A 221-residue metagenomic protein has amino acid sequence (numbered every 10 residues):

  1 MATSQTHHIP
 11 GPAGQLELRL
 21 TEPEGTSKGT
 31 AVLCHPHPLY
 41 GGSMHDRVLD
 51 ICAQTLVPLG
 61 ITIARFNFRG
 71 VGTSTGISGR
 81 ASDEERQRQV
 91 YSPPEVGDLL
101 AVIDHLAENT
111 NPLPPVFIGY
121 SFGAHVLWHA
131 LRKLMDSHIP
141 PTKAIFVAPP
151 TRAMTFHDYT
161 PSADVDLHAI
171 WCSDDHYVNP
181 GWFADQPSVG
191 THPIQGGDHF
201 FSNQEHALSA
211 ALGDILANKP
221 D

Functional and structural regions predicted by a protein language model:
I9-G11, Q15-T110: Serine-hydrolase catalytic machinery in alpha/beta-hydrolase-like enzymes
G119-L127: Gly/Ala-rich beta-loop-alpha elbow adjacent to hydrolase catalytic centers
V126-A130, T155: Hydrolases whose catalytic domains are alpha/beta-hydrolase-1, hotdog thioesterase, or metallo-beta-lactamase-like
T155, H176-W182: Conserved alpha/beta-hydrolase "acid-adjacent" motif
A163-D164, H168-W171, D175: Short beta-strand/loop motif that positions the catalytic acidic residue of the alpha/beta-hydrolase fold
P187-F200: Catalytic histidine neighborhood in serine/cysteine hydrolases with alpha/beta-hydrolase-type architecture
G197-S209: Catalytic histidine-centered segment of alpha/beta-hydrolase-like enzymes
